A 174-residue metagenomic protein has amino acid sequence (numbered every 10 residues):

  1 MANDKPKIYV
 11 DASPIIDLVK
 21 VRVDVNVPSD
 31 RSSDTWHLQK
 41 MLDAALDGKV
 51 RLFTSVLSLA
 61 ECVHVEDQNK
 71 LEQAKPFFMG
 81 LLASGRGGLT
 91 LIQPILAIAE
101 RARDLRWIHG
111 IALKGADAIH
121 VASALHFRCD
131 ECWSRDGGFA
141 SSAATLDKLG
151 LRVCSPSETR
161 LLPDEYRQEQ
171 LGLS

Functional and structural regions predicted by a protein language model:
M1-K7, V27-S32, L91, H126-S174: Acidic, PIN/NYN-like endoribonuclease modules and their adjacent C-terminal/linker elements
M1-T54, D67-F77, R160-E165, L171-S174: Short, well-structured N-terminal submotif of metal-dependent ribonuclease cores
V10, F53-T54, Q93, G115-A118 (+1 more regions): Short beta-strand scaffold positions
P14-I15, S58, I98, I119-H120 (+1 more regions): Alpha-helix capping/helix-boundary segments
P28-R31, I108-A112: Short, flexible loop segments at the rims of nucleotide/cofactor-binding pockets, characterized by
L57, R86-H109: Acidic catalytic patch
K114-E131: Acidic, metal-associated active-site segment
